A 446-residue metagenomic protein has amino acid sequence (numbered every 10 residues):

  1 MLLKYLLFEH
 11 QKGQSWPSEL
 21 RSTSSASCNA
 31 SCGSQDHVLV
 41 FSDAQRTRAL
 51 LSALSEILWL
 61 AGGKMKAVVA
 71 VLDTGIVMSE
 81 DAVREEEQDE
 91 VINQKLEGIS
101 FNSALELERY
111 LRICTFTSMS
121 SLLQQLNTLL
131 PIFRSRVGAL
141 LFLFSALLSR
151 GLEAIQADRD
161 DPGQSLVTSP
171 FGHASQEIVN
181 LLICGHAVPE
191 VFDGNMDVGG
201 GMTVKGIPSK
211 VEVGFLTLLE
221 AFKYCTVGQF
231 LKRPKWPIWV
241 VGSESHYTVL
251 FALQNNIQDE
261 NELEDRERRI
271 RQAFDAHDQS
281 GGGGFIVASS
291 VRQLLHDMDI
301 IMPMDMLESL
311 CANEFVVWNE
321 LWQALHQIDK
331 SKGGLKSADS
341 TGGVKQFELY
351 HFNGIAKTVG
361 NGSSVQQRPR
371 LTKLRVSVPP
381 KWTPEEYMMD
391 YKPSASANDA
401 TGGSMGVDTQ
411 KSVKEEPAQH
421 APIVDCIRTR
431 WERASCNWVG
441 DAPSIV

Functional and structural regions predicted by a protein language model:
M1-K4, A26, Y247-L250: Active-site nucleophilic cysteine motif
L2-L3, F285-I300, V316-S331, P369: Amphipathic regulatory helices of Ca2+-sensor modules
Y5-G200, K210: Papain-like cysteine protease catalytic cores
G199-M202, K223-V227, R233-I238, D259-E260: Eukaryotic intrinsically disordered and solvent-exposed regulatory patches
S209-G214, P234-W239, S243-V249, I270-A273 (+4 more regions): Core residues of folded domains in eukaryotic genome-function proteins
Y247-Q279, L325-L335: EF-hand Ca2+-binding helix-loop-helix modules
E262-D265, A312-K381, M388-Y391: EF-hand and EF-hand-like Ca2+-sensor regions
L349, A356-V446: Long C-terminal appendages of very large multidomain proteins
